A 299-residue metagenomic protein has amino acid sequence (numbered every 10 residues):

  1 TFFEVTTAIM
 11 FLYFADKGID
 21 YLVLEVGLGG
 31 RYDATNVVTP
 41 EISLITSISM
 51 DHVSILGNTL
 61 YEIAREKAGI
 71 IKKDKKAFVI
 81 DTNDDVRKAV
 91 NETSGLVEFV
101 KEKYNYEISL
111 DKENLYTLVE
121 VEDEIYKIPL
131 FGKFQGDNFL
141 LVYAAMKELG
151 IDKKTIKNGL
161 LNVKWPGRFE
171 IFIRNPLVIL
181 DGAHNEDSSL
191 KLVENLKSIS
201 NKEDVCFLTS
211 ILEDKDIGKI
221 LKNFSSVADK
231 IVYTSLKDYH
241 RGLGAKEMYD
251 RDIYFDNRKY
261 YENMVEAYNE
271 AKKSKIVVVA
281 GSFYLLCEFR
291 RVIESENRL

Functional and structural regions predicted by a protein language model:
T1-A8, K17-I19, K75-R87, I173: Phosphate/pyrophosphate-binding catalytic cores of soluble transferases and nucleic-acid-acting enzymes
T6, Y13, R31, D85-A89 (+4 more regions): Phosphate- and divalent-cation-binding pockets in alpha/beta enzyme and binding domains that engage nucleotide-derived
I9-I55, K88-I125: Extended acidic/charged loop-beta regions that coordinate divalent cations and stabilize anionic phosphate/carboxylate
D16, Y21-V26, A34-N36, P40-L44 (+3 more regions): Nucleotide phosphate-binding/pyrophosphate-handling subdomain across enzymes that bind or process nucleotide phosphates
A64-K73: Membrane-proximal helix-turn-helix segments that form the acceptor-binding/catalytic region of lipid-linked
N83-L96, N114, L177-V178, L221-I276: C-terminal helical cap/extension that packs against the catalytic core of soluble nucleotide-cofactor enzymes
G136, I151, K164-P166, I217 (+4 more regions): C-terminal catalytic and target-recognition region of SAM-dependent MTase-like enzymes, primarily methyltransferases
A267-E294: A glycine-rich beta-strand to alpha-helix segment that forms a phosphate/ribose-binding loop at ligand/cofactor sites
